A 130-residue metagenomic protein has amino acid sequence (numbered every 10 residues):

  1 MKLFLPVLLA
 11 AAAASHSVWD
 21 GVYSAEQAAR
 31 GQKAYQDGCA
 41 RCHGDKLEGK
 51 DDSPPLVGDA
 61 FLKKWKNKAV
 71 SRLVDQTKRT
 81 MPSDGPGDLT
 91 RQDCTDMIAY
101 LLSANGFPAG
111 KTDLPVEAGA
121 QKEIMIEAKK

Functional and structural regions predicted by a protein language model:
M1-V22, G119-K130: N-terminal export/targeting leaders of redox proteins
A13-A34, K50: Electrostatic cytochrome c docking/interface patches
H16-S17, D52-F61, P115-G119: Short linear capping/connector segments at secondary-structure termini
Q27, Y35, A69, L73 (+2 more regions): Stable alpha-helical elements in mature extracytoplasmic
G31, Y35-D45, M97, L101: The canonical Cys-X-X-Cys-His
E48-P82: Gly/Gly-Pro-rich "capping" loops immediately C-terminal to redox-active cysteine motifs in periplasmic/lumenal
P86-K130: Flexible coil segments in periplasmic/lumen-exposed cytochrome c-class electron-transfer proteins
